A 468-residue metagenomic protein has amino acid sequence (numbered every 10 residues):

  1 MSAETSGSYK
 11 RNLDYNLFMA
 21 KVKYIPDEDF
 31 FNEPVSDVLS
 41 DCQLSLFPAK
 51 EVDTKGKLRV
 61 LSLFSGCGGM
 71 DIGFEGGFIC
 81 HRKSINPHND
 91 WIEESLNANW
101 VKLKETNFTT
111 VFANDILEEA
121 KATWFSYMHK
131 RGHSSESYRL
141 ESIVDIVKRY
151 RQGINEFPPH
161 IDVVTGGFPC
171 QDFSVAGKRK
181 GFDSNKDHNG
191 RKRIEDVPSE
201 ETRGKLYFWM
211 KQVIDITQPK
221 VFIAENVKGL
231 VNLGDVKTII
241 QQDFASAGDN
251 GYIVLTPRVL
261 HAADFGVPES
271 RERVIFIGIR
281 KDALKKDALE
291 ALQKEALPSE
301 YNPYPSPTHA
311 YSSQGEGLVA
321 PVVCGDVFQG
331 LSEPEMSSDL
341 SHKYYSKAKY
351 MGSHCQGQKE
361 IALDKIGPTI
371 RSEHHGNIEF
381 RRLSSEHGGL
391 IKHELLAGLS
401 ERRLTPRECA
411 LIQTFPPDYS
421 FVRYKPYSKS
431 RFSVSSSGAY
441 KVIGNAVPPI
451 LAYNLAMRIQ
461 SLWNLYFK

Functional and structural regions predicted by a protein language model:
S2-F47, L58, E333-K468: C-terminal target-recognition/interaction regions appended to catalytic cores
E28-Q218, K228-G234, T238: Core alpha/beta nucleotide-donor-binding catalytic domains of modification enzymes
G68-G69, E119, P169-F173, K228-G229 (+4 more regions): Short, solvent-exposed loop/turn segments at secondary-structure junctions
F74, F78, W124, M128 (+3 more regions): Hydrophobic, Leu/Ile/Phe/Ala-enriched alpha-helical segments that form helix-helix packing faces
K121-F125, V144, Q241, G325 (+4 more regions): Non-transmembrane alpha-helical segments in soluble domains of secreted/periplasmic/extracellular proteins
R149-I161, Q171, V175-G367: Class I S-adenosyl-L-methionine
F168-P169, P219, P268, P416 (+1 more regions): Proline-centered helix-kink/hinge sites
